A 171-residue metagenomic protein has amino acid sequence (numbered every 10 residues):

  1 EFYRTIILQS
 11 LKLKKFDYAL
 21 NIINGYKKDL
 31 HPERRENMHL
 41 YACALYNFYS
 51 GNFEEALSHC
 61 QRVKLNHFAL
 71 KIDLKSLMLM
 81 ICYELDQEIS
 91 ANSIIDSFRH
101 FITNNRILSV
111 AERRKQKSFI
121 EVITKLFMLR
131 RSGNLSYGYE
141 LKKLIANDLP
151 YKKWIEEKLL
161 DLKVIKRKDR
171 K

Functional and structural regions predicted by a protein language model:
E1-L30: Long, K/E/R/D-enriched contiguous segments that form extended
E1-R4, P32-A42, A69-L74: Generic helix N-cap/helix-start motif at coil->alpha-helix transitions
R4-T5, Y41-L45, Y49, K75-E84 (+1 more regions): "A position-specific structural signal for the A-helix of alpha-solenoid helical repeats
N24-R34, Q61-L70, S97-L108, L144-A146: Solenoid-like repeat scaffolds
E33-R34, Y49, K71, E84-Q87: Short coil/turn linking the two alpha-helices of tandem helical-hairpin repeats
I89-K171: C-terminal non-catalytic interaction modules
